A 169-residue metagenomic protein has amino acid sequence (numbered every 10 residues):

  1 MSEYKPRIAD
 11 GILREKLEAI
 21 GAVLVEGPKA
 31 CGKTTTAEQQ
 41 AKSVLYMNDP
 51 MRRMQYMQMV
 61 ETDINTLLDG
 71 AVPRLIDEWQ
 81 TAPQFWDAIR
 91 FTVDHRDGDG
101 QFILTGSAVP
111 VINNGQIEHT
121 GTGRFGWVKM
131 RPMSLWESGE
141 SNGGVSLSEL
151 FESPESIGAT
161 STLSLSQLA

Functional and structural regions predicted by a protein language model:
M1-R14: N-terminal pre-Walker A segment at the start of P-loop NTPase domains
V25: Hydrophobic anchor at the beta1->P-loop junction of P-loop NTPases
K33-T34: Conserved lysine of the Walker
V44-P73: Short glycine-rich substrate-engagement loop in P-loop NTPases that contacts/grips substrate
L75-I76, Q101-S107, K129, S138: Structural recognition of the conserved hydrophobic beta-strand(s) that form the central parallel beta-sheet of P-loop
W86-P110, E118-H119: Conserved catalytic/switch belt of AAA+ P-loop NTPases
N114-A169: Interdomain motor-coupling "hinge/lid" segment immediately C-terminal to the ATP-binding subdomain of NTP-driven enzymes
